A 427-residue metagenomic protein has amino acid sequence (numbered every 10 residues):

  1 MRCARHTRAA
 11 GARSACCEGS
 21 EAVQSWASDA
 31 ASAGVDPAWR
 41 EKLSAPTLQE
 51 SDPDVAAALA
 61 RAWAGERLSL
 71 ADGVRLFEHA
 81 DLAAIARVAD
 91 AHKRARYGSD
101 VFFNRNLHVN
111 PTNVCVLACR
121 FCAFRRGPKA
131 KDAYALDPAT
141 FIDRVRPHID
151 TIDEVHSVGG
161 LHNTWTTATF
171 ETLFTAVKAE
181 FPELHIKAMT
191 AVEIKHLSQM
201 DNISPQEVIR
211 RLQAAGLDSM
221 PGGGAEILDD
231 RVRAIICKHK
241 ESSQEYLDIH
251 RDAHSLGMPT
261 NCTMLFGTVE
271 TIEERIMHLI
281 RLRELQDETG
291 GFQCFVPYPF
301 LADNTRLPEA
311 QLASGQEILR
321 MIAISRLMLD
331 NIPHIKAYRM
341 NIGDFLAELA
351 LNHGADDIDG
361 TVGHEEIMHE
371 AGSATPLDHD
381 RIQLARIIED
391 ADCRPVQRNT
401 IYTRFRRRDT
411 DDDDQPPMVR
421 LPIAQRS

Functional and structural regions predicted by a protein language model:
R2-C3, R8-A80, Q286-S427: Auxiliary Fe-S-binding modules of radical SAM enzymes
G73, L107, R126-A130, S157-T167 (+3 more regions): Glycine-rich, proline-tolerant flexible connector loops at the mouths of alpha/beta enzymes
V74, A84-K129, A133-V158, M220: N-terminal pre-triad scaffold of radical SAM enzymes
D132-A135, T166-A168, S198-N202, A234-I236 (+3 more regions): Short, solvent-exposed loop/turn segments at secondary-structure boundaries
I142-V145, F170-T175, I209, L247-H250 (+5 more regions): Generic structural signal for well-ordered alpha-helices, preferentially at hydrophobic/aromatic core positions
T151-H250, H254-C262, T268-V269, H334: Conserved SAM/AdoMet-binding glycine-rich loop
S157-G159, F181, Q213-A225, Q244-R306 (+2 more regions): Conserved C-terminal portion of the radical SAM core fold that forms the substrate/S-adenosylmethionine-binding
T164-W165, I194-L197, L228-D230, V269-T271 (+3 more regions): Flexible loop/turn segments at secondary-structure boundaries
